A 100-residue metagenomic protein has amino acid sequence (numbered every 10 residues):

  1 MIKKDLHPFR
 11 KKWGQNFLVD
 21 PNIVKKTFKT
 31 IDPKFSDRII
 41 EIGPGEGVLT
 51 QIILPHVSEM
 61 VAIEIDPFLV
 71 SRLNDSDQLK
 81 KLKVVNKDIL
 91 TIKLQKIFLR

Functional and structural regions predicted by a protein language model:
M1-R100: Catalytic cores of RNA-modifying enzymes
